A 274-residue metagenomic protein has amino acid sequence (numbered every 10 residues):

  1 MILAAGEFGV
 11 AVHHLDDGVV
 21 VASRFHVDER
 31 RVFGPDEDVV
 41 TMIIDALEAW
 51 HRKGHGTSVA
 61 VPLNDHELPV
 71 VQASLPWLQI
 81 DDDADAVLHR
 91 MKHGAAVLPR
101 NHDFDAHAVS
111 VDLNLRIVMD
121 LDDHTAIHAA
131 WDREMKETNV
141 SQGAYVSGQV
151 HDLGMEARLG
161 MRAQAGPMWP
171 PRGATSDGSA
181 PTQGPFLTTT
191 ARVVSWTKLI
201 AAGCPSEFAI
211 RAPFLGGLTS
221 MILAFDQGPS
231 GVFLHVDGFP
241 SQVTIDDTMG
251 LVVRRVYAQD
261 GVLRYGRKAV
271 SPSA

Functional and structural regions predicted by a protein language model:
M1-H93, V97: Intrinsically disordered, low-complexity, charge-biased terminal/linker regions in eukaryotic proteins
V32, E67-S141: Extended, non-transmembrane interaction/recognition domains
E137-W196: Cys/His-rich short segments
T188, S195-A202, D226-P229, Y257 (+1 more regions): A generic structural motif
A202, E207-G231: OB-fold (S1/OB) nucleic-acid-binding surfaces
H235, V252-A274: OB-fold/S1-family single-stranded nucleic acid-binding modules
D237-L251: Short nucleic-acid-contacting surface segments enriched for D/E, G, S/T with interspersed K/R
